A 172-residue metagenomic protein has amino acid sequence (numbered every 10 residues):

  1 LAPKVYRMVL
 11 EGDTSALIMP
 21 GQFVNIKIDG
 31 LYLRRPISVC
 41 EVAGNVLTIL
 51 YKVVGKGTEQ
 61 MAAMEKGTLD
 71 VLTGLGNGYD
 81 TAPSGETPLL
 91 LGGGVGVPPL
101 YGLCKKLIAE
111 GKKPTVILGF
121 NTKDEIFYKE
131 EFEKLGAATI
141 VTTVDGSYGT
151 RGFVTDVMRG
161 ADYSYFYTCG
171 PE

Functional and structural regions predicted by a protein language model:
L1-K66: Ferredoxin-reductase
K56-E172: FNR/FR-type flavoprotein reductase catalytic core
